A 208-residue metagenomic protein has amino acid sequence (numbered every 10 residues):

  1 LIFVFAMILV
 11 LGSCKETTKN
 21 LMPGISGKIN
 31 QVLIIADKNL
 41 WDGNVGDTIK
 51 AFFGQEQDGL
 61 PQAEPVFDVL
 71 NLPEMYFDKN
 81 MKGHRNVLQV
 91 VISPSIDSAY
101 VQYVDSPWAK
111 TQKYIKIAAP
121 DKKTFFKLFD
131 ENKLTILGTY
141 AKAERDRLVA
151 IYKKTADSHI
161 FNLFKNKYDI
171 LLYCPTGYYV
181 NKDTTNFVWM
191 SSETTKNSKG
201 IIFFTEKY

Functional and structural regions predicted by a protein language model:
L1-G12: Sec-dependent bacterial lipoprotein signal peptides
C14-Y208: N-terminal targeting sequences that direct proteins away from the cytosol to non-cytosolic compartments
